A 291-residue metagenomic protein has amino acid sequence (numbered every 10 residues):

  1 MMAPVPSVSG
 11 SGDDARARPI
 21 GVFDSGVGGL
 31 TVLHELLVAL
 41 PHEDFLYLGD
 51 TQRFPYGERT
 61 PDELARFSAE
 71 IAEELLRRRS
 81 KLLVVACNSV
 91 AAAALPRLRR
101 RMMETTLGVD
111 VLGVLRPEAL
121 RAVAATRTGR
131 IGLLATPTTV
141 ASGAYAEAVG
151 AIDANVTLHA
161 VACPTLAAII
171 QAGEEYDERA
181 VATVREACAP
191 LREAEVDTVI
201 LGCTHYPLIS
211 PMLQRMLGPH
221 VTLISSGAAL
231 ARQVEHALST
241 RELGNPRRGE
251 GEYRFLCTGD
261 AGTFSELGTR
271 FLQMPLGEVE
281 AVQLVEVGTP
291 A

Functional and structural regions predicted by a protein language model:
M2-A291: Non-catalytic structural scaffold of enzyme domains
